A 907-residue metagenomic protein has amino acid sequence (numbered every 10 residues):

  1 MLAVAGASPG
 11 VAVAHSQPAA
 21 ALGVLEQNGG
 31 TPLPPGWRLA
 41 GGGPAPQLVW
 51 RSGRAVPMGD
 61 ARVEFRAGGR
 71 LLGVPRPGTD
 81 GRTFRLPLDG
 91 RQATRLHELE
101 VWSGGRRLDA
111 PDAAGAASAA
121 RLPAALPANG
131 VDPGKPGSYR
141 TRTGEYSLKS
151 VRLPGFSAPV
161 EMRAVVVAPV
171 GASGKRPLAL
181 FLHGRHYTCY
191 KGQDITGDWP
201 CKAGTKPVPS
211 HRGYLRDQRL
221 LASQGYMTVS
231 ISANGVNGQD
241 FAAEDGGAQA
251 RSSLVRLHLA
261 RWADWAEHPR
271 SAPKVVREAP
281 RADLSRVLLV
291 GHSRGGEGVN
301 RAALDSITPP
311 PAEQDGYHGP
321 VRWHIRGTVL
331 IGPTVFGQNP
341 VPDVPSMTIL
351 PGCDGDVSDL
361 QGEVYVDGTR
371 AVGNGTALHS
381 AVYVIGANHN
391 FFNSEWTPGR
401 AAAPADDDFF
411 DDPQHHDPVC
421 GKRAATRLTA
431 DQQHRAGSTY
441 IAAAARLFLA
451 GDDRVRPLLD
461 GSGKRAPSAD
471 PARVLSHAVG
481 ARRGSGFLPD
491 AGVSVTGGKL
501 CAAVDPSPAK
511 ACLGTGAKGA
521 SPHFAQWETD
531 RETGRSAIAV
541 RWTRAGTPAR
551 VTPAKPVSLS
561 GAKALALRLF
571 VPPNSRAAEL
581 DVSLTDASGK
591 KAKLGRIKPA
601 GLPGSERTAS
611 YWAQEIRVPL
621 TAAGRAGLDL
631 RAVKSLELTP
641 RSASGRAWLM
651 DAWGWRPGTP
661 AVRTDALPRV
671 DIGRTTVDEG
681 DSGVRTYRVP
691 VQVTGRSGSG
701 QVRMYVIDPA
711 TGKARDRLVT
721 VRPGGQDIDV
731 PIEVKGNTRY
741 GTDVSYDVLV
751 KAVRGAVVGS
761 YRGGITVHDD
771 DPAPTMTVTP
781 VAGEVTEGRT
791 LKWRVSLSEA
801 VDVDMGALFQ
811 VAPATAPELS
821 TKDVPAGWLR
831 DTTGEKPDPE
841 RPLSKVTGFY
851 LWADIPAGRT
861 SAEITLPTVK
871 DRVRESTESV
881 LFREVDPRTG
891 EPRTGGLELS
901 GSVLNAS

Functional and structural regions predicted by a protein language model:
M1-S16: Secretory targeting and sorting signals
H15-L39, G59, R66-L71, P77-T79 (+6 more regions): Alpha/beta-hydrolase-fold serine-hydrolase catalytic core, especially in secreted/extracellular enzymes
H15-P18, A661-S907: Short boundary segments that mark the start of a structured unit
A21-L178, T188: Short conserved active-site loop signatures built around small residues
P169-Y226: Short, surface-exposed "cap/lid" segments of acyl-processing enzymes
V170-G174, A242-G291: Gly/Ser-rich "nucleophile elbow"/oxyanion-hole loop immediately N-terminal to the catalytic nucleophile in hydrolases
V344-C420, A430: Active-site-adjacent alpha-helix of alpha/beta-hydrolase-fold enzymes
T533-A632, T639-L649, G654-A661: Extracellular ligand-binding interfaces
